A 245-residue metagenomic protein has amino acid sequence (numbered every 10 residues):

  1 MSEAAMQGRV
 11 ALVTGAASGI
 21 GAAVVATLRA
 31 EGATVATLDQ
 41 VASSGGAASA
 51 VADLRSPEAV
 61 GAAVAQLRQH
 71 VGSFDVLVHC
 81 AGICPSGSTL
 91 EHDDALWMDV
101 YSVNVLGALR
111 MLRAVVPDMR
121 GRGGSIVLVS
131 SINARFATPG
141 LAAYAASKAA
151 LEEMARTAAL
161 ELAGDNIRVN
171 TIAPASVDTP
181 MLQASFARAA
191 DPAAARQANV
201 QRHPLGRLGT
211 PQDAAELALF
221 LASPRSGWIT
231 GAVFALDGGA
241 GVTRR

Functional and structural regions predicted by a protein language model:
S2, F136, L219, T230-R245: Short C-terminal tail/terminal secondary-structure segment of NAD(P)H-dependent dehydrogenase/reductase domains
S88-T89, D93-M98, N199: Substrate-binding pocket helix/loop in short-chain dehydrogenase/reductase
L90, F136-A142, G164-D165, G206 (+2 more regions): Active-site loop immediately N-terminal to the catalytic Tyr-X3-Lys motif of short-chain dehydrogenase/reductase
H92, A137-A145, T157, S185: Active-site loop-to-helix junction immediately N-terminal to the catalytic Tyr of the SDR YXXXK motif in Rossmann-fold
L112, S147, A155: Active-site helix of classical SDR
P117, L160-G164, G227: Alpha-helical segment proximal to the catalytic Tyr-Lys
S131: Residue(s) in the substrate-gating loop at a strand-loop-helix junction that position the organic substrate next
